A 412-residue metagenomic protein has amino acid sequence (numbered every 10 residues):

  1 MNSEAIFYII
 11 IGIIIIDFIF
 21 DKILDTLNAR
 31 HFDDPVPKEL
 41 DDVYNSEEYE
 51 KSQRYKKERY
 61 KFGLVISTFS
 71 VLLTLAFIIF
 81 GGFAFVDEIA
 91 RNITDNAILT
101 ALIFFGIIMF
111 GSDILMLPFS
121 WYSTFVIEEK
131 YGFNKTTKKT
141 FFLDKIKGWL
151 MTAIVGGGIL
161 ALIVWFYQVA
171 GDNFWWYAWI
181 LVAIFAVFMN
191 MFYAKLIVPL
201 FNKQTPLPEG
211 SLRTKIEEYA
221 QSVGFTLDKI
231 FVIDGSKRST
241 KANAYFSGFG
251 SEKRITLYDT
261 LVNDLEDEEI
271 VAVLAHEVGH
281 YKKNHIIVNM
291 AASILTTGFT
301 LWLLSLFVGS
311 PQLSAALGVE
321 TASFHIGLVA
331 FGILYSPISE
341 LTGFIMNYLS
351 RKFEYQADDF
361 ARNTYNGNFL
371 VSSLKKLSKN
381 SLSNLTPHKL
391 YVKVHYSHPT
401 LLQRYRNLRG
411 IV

Functional and structural regions predicted by a protein language model:
S3-A322, P337, L341-V412: Polar-ligand-bearing catalytic/cofactor-coordination segments of membrane-embedded or membrane-tethered inner-membrane
